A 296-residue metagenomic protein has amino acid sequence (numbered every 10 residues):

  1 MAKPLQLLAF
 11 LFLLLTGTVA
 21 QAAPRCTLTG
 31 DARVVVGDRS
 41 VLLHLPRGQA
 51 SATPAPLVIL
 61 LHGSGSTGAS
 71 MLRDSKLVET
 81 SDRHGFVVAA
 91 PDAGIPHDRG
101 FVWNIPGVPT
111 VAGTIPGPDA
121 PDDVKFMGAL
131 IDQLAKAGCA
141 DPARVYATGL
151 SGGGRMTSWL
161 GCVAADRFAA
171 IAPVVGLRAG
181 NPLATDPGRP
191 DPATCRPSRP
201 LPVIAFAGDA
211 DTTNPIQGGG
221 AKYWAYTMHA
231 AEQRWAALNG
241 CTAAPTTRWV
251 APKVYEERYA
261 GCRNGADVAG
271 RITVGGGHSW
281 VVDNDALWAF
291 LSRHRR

Functional and structural regions predicted by a protein language model:
A20-L57, A69-S75, E79-R83, V87 (+8 more regions): A domain-start/cap signature at the N-terminus of enzymes
A55, G63-T67, G276: Active-site glycine-rich loops that stabilize anionic/oxyanionic intermediates across multiple enzyme folds
V58-L60, V203, G270: Hydrophobic beta-strand anchors of alpha/beta hydrolase catalytic cores
L60-G63, A90, I272: Structural cue for short, hydrophobic secondary-structure segments
A93-P121: Cap/lid segment of the alpha/beta-hydrolase catalytic domain
G113-G138: Alpha/beta-hydrolase active-site loop
C139-S151: Alpha/beta-hydrolase fold nucleophile elbow
A205-A207: Short beta-strand/loop motif that positions the catalytic acidic residue of the alpha/beta-hydrolase fold
